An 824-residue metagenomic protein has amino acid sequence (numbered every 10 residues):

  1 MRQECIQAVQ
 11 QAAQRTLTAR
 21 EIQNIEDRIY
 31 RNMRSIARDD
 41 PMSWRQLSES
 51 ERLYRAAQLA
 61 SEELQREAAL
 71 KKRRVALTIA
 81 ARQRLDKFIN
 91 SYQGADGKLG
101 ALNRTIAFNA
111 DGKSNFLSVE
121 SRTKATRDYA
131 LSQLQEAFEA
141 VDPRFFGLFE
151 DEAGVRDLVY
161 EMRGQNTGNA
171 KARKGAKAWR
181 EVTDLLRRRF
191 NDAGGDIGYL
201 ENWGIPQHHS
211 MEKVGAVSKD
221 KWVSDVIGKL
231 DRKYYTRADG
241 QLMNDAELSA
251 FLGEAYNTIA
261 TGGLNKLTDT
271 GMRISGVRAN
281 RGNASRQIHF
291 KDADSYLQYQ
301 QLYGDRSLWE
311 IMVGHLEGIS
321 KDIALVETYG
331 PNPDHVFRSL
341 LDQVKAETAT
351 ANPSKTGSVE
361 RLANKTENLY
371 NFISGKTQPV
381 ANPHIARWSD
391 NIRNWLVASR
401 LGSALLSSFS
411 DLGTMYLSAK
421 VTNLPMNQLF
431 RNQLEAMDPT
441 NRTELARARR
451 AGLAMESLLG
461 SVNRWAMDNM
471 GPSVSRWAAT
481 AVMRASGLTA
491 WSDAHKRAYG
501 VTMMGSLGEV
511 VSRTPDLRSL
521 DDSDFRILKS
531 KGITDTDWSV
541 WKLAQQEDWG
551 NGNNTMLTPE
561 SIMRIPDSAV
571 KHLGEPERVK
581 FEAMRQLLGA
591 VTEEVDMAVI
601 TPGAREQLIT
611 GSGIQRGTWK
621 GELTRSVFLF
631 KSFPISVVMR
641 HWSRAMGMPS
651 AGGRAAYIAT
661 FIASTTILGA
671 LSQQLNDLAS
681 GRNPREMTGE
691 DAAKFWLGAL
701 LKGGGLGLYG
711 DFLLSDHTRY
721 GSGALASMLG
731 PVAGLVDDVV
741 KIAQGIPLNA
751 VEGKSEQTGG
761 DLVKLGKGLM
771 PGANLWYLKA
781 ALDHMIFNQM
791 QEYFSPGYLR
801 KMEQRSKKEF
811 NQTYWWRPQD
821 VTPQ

Functional and structural regions predicted by a protein language model:
R2-L185, I205, E212: Low-complexity, small/polar and acidic-rich linker and loop segments
P143-L242, L417, R447-E456, G460 (+1 more regions): Structured, mid-chain assembly/scaffold modules that mediate subunit interfaces within large macromolecular complexes
A193-H208, N423-A436, R644-A651, P747-G759: Short linear, low-complexity motifs centered on an aromatic residue
S210, V214-I319, I323: Long, charge-dense tracts
R286-L406, S410-L697: Hydrophobic, often aromatic-rich secondary-structure segments at membrane interfaces
H641-D761: Short low-complexity linker/loop segments enriched in small residues
L748-Q824: Hydrophobic alpha-helical segments
